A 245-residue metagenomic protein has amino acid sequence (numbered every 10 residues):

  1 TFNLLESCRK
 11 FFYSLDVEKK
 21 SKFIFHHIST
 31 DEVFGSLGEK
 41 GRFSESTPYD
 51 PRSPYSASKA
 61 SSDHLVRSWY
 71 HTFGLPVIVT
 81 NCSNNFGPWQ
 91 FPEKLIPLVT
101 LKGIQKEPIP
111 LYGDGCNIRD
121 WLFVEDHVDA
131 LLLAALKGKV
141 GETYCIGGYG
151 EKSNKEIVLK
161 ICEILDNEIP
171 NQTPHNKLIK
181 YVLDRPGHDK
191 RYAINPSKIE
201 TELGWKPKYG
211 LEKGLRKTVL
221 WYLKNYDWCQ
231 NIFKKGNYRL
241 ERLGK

Functional and structural regions predicted by a protein language model:
T1-N85, E125, L131, K217-K245: N-terminal Rossmann-like NAD(P)+-binding domain of SDR-like oxidoreductases, especially those catalyzing
T30-V33, N84-Q90, C116, L136 (+1 more regions): Active-site proximal helix/loop that lines the substrate pocket of Rossmann-like NAD(P)-dependent oxidoreductase domains
S36-G38, W89, K155-I157: Short glycine-/acidic-enriched loop or helix-start segments at secondary-structure transitions that form or flank
G41, P92-T100: A glycine/serine/threonine-rich, flexible loop-to-helix segment that serves as the NAD(P) cofactor-binding "lid"
S61, L65, W69, V99 (+2 more regions): Hydrophobic alpha-helix immediately C-terminal to the catalytic Tyr-X-X-X-Lys motif of short-chain
T72-P76, P92-E93, G138: Short coil/turn segments at alpha/beta junctions that flank glycine-rich nucleotide-binding fingerprints
P97, G103-K245: C-terminal substrate-binding subdomain of Rossmann-fold SDR/epimerase-dehydratase oxidoreductases
